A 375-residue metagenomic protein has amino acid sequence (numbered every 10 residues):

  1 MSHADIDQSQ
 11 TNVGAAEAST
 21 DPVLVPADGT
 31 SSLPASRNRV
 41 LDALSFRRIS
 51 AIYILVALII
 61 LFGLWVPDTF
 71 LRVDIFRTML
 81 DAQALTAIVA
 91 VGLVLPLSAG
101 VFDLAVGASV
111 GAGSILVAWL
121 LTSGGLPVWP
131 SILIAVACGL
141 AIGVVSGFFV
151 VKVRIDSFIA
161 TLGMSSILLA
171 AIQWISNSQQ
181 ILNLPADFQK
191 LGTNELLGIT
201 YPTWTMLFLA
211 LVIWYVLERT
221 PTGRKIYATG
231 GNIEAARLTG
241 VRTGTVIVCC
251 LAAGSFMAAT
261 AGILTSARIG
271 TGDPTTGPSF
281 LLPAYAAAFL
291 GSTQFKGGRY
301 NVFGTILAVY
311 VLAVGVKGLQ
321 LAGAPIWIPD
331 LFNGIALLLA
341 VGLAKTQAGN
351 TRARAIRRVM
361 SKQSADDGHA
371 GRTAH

Functional and structural regions predicted by a protein language model:
S2-I60, L238-T245, G315-H375: Cytosolic-side transmembrane-helix boundaries in multi-pass membrane proteins
V40-A43, L97-F102, L121-S123, P127 (+4 more regions): Short loop segments and helix-boundary regions at transmembrane helix junctions of multi-pass inner-membrane proteins
I49-Y53, M79, A87, A108-A112 (+7 more regions): Hydrophobic alpha-helical transmembrane segments
A51-G63, L93, S165-I172, T205-V216 (+4 more regions): Hydrophobic core segments of alpha-helical transmembrane domains in multi-pass membrane transport and ion-translocation
A57-G124, F148-I155, Y285-V302, I335: Single transmembrane alpha-helix segments in multi-pass membrane proteins
L126-A135, A141-S146, V150, G198-G272 (+1 more regions): Helix-loop-helix "hairpin" substructures at the membrane interface of multi-pass membrane proteins
S157-T222, V246-C249, R268-G277, I328 (+1 more regions): Transmembrane helix-bundle core of multi-pass membrane transporters and related energy-transducing complexes
A258, R268-G334: Transmembrane alpha-helical segments in multi-pass inner-membrane proteins
